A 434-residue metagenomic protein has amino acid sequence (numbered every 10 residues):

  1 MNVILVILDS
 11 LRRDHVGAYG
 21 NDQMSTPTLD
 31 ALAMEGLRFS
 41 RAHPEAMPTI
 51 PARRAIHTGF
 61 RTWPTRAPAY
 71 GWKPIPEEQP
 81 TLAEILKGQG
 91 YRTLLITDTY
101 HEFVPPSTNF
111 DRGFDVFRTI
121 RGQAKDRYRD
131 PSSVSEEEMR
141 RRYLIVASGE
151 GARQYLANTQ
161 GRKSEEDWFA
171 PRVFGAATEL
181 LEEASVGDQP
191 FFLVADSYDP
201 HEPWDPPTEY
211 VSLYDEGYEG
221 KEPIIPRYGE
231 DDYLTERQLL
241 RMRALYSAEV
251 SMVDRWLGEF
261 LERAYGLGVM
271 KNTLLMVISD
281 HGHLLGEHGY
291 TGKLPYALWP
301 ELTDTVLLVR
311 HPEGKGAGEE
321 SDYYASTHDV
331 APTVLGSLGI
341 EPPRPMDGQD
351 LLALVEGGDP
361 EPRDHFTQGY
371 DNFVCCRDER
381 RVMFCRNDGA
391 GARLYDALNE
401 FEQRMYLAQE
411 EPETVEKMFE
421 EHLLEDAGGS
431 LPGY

Functional and structural regions predicted by a protein language model:
M1-Y434: Catalytic domains that recognize anionic headgroups
